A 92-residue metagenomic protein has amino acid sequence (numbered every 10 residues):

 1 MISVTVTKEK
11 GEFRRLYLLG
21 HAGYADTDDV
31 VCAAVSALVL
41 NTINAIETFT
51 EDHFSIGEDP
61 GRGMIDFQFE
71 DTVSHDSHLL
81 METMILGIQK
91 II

Functional and structural regions predicted by a protein language model:
M1-D28, L40, N44-I92: N-terminal intrinsically disordered, cationic/polar leader segments that include organellar targeting peptides
V31-V35, V39: Short, conserved glycine- and acidic-residue-centered signature motifs in active-site or ligand-binding loops
